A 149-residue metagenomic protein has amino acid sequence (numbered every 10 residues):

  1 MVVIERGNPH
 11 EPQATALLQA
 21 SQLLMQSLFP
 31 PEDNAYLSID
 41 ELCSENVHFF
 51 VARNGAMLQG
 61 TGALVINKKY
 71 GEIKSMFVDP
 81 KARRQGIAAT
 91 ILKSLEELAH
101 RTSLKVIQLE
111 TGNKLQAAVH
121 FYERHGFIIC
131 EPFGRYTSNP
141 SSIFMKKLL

Functional and structural regions predicted by a protein language model:
V2-K74, D79-K81, L92-S94, L98 (+2 more regions): Acetyl-CoA-dependent GNAT
V2-R6, H10, K105-Q108, G112-H125 (+1 more regions): C-terminal "cap" of GNAT-fold acetyltransferases
D79-Q85, N113: Active-site acidic-Proline motif in GNAT/NAT acetyltransferases
Q85, R101-K105: Short coil/turn segments at alpha/beta junctions that flank glycine-rich nucleotide-binding fingerprints
A89: Residues forming the Rossmann-fold NAD(P)(H) cofactor-binding site
